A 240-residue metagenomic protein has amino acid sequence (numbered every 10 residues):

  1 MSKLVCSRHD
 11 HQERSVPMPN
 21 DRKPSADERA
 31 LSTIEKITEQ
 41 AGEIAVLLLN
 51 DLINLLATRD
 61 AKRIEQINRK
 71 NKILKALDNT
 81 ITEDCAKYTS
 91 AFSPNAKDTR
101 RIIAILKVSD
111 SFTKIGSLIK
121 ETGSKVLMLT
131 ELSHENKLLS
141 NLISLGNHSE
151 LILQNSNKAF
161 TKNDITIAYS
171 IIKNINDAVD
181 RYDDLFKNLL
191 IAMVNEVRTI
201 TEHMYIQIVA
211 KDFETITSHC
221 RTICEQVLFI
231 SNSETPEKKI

Functional and structural regions predicted by a protein language model:
L4-I240: Cytosolic, long alpha-helical scaffolding segments
